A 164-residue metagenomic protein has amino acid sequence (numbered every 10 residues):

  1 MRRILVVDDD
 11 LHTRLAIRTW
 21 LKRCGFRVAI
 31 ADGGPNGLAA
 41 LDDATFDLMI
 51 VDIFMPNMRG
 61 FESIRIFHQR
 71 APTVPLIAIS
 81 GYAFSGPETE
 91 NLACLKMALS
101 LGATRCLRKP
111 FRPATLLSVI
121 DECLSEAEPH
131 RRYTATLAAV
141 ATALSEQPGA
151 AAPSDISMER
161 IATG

Functional and structural regions predicted by a protein language model:
L11-A29, L101: Two-component/phosphorelay signaling modules centered on CheY-like receiver
I30-A39, G60: Helix N-cap/capping motif at the beta->alpha junctions
A39, F61-V74, A93: Short amphipathic alpha-helix used as the core "switch/output" element in two-component signaling
A44-I50: Active-site beta3 strand of CheY-like receiver
D52, S80: Active-site residues of response regulator receiver
M55: Receiver (REC) domain active-site loop signature in two-component systems and cognate sites in sensor histidine kinases
E62, A83-R105: Alpha4 helix (beta4-alpha4-beta5 surface) of REC/receiver domains from two-component response regulators
L99, R105-D121: C-terminal output helix
